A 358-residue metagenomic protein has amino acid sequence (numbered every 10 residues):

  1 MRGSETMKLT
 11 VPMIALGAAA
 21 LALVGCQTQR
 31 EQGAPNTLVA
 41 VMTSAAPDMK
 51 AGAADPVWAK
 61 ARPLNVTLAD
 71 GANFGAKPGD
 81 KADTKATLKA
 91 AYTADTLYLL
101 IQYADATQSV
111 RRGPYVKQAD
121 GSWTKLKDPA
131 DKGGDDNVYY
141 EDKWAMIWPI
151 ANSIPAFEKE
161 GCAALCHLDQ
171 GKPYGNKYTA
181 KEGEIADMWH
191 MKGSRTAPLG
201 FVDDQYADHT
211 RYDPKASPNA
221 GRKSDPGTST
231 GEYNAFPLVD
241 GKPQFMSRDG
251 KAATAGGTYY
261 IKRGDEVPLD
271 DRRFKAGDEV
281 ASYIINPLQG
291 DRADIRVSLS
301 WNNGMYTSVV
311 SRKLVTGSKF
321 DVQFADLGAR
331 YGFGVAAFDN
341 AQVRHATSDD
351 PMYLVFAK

Functional and structural regions predicted by a protein language model:
R2-I14: Bacterial N-terminal signal peptides that target proteins for export
L23-G25: C-terminal motif of bacterial Sec signal peptides marking the signal peptidase cleavage site
Q27-W58, Y115-K275, T316-K358: Acidic/polar low-complexity flexible segments
V39-V41, K89-A91, Q102: Mature extracytoplasmic or organellar-lumen-exposed domains after removal of signal/transit peptides
A51, T96-Y103, Y306-R312: Short, well-ordered beta-strand segments enriched in hydrophobic/aromatic residues
A76, A86-K89, I295-W301: Beta-strand-rich interaction surfaces with strong enrichment in secreted/lumenal proteins
Y92-A94, Y103-T107, L314-T316, A337-D339: Beta-strand elements of well-folded, non-transmembrane domains
Y260-F324: Extended, compositionally biased non-globular segments
